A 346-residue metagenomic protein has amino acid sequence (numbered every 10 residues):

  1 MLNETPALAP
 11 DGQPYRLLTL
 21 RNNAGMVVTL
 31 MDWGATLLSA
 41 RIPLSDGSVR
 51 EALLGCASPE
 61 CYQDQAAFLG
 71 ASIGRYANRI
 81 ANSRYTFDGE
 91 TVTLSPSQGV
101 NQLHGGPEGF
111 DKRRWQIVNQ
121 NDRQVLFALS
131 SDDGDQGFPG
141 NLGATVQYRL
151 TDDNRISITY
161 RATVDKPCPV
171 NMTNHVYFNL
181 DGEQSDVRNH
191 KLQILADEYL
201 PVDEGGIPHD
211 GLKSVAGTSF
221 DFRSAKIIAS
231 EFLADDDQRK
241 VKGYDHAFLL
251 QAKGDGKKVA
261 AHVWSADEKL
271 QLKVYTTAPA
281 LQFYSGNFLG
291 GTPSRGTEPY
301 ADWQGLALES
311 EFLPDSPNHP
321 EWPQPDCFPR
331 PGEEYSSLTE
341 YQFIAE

Functional and structural regions predicted by a protein language model:
M1-E346: An exposed, glycine/acidic-rich loop-and-rim segment of catalytic or binding clefts
